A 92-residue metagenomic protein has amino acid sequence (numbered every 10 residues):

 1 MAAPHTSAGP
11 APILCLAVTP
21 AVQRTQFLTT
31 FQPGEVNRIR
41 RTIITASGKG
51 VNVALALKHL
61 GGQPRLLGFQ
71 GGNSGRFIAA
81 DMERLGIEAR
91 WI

Functional and structural regions predicted by a protein language model:
A2-L67, R76-F77: Glycine-rich phosphate/adenosyl-contacting loop at the front of the ribokinase-like
N73: Catalytic phosphate-donor-binding core of small-molecule kinases
D81-I92: A glycine-rich helix N-cap at a beta->alpha junction
